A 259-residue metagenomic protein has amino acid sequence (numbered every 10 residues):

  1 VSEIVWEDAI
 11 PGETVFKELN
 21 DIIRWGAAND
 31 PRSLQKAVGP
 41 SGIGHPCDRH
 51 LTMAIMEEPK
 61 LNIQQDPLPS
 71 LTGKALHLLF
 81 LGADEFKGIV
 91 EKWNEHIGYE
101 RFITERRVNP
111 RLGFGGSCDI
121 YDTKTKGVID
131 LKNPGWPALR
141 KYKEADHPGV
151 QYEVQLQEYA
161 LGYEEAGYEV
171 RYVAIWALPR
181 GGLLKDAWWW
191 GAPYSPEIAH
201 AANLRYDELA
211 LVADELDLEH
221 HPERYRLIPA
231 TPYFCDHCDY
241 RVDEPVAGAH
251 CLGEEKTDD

Functional and structural regions predicted by a protein language model:
V1-G127, G135-P137, K141: Metal-dependent nuclease catalytic cores that hydrolyze phosphodiester bonds in DNA/RNA, characterized by
I4-T14, G162-D259: Metal-dependent nuclease catalytic regions and adjoining charged, substrate-binding loops involved in nucleic-acid end
R32-Q35, Q155-E158, L216-E219: Short amphipathic alpha-helical surface micro-motifs
H45, H50, H77, H96 (+7 more regions): Histidine (H) residue identity feature
L51-A54, L131, Y152, Y159 (+2 more regions): Broad hydrophobic/π-residue packing in well-ordered secondary structure
D66, S70, A145-E153, I228: Short, charged/polar micro-motifs that form catalytic or ligand-binding hotspots
E95-D214: Mg2+/Mn2+-dependent nuclease catalytic core
